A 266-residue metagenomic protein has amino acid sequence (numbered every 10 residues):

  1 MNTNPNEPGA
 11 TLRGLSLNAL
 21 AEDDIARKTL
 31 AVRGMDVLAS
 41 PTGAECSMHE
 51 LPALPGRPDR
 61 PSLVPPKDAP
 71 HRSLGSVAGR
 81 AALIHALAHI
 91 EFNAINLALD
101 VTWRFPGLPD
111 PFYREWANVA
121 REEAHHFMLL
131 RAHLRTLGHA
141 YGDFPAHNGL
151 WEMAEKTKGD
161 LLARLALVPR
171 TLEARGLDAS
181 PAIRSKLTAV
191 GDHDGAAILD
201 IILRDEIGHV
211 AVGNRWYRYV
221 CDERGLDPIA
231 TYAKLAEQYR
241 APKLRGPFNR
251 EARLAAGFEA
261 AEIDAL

Functional and structural regions predicted by a protein language model:
M1-L266: Non-heme di-metal
